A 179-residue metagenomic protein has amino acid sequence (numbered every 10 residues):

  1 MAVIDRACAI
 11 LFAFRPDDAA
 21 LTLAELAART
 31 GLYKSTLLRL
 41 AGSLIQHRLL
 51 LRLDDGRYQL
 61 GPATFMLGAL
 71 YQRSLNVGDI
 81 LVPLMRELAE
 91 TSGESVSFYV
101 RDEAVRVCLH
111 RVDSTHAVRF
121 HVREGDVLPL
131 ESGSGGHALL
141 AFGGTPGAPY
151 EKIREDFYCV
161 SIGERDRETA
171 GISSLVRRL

Functional and structural regions predicted by a protein language model:
M1-S74: N-terminal helix-turn-helix
A19, G93, G144, E155-C159: Generic structural signal for secondary-structure transition and capping sites
L50-L51, F98-Y99, V176: A structural signal for short hydrophobic beta-strand segments in well-ordered beta-sheet cores
G56-T145: Amphipathic alpha-helical effector-binding/dimerization core of metabolite-sensing transcriptional regulators
A148-L179: Extended hydrophobic
